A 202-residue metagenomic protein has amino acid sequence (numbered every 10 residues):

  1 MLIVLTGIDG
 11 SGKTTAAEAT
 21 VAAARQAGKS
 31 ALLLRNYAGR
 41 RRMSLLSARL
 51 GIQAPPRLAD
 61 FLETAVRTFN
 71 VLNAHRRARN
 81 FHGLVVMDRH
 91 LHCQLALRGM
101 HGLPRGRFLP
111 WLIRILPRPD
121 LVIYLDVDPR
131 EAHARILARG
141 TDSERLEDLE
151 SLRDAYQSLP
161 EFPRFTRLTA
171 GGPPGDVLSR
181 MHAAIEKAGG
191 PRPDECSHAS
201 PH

Functional and structural regions predicted by a protein language model:
L5: Hydrophobic anchor at the beta1->P-loop junction of P-loop NTPases
I8: P-loop (Walker A) phosphate-binding loop of NTP-binding proteins
K13: Conserved lysine of the Walker
A16: Hydrophobic positions on the alpha1 helix immediately C-terminal to the Walker A/P-loop
A22-L33: Post-Walker A helix-loop "phosphate-sensing" segment adjacent to the P-loop in P-loop NTPases
L32-L103, R107: ATP-dependent small-molecule kinase phosphotransfer cores that center on conserved nucleotide phosphate-binding segments
Q94-Q157: A glycine- and Lys/Arg-enriched "phosphate-lid" helix/loop adjacent to the NTP-binding pocket of small-molecule kinases
R130-H202: NTP-dependent small-molecule kinase module
